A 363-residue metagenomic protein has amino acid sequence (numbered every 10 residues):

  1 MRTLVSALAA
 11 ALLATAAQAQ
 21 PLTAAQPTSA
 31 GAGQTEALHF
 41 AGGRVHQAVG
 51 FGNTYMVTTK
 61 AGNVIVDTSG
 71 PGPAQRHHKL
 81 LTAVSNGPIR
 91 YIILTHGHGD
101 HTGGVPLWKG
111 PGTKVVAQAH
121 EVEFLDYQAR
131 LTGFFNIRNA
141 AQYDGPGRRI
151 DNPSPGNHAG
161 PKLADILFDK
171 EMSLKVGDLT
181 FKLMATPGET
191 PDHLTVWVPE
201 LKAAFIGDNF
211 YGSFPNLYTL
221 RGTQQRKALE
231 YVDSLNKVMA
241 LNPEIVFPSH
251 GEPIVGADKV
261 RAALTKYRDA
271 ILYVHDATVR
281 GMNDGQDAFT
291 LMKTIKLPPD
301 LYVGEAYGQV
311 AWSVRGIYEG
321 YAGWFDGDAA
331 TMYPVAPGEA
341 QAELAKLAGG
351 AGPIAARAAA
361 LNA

Functional and structural regions predicted by a protein language model:
M1-Q18: Gram-negative bacterial Sec-dependent N-terminal signal peptides
Q20-T28, F134, A240-I245, P253-A363: Accessory terminal helices/loops
G31, A61, G72-A117, L167: Active-site metal-binding motif and surrounding structural segment of the metallo-beta-lactamase
T35-V84, T195-D208: Conserved beta-strand hairpin/beta-sheet module of binuclear metal-dependent hydrolase folds, prominently
F40, P88, E123-A185, E230-N242: Metallo-beta-lactamase
G50, K60, G104-V105, L125-A129 (+3 more regions): Short, solvent-exposed loop/turn and secondary-structure capping segments
G52-T54, G70-P73, G97-H101, E121-E123 (+3 more regions): Solvent-exposed loop/turn segments at secondary-structure junctions within structured extracellular/periplasmic domains
N63, G70-G72, G156, K162 (+2 more regions): Metallo-beta-lactamase
